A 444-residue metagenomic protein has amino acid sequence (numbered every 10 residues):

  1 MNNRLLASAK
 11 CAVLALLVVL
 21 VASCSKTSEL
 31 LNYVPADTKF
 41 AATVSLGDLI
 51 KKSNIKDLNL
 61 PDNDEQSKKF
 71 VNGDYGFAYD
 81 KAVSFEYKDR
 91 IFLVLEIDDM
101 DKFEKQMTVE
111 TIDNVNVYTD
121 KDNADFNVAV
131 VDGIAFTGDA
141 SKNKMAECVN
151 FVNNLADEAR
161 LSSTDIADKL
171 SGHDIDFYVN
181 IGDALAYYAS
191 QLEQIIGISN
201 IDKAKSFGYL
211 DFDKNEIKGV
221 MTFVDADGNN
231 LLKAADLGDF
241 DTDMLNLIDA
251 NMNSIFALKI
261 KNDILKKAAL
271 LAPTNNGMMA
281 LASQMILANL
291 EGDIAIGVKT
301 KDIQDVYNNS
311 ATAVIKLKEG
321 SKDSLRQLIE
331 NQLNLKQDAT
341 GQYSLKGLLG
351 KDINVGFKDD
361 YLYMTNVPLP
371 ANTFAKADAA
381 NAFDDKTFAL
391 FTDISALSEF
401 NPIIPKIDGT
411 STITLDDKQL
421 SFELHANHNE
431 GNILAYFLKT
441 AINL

Functional and structural regions predicted by a protein language model:
N2-V13: Bacterial N-terminal signal peptides that target proteins for export
V19-S23: C-terminal motif of bacterial Sec signal peptides marking the signal peptidase cleavage site
C24-K39: Bacterial Sec signal peptide processing site at the extreme N-terminus
A42, K69, G73-A167, D293-K386 (+1 more regions): Single conserved position on a long alpha-helix in the C-terminal lobe of the eukaryotic protein kinase
T43-F77: Post-signal-peptide N-terminal segment of Sec-exported extracytoplasmic proteins
L60-G73, Y178-A184, N275-E291, A382-I404: Extended amphipathic, helix-rich lipid-handling scaffolds
L161-K261, F391-L444: Leucine-rich, highly hydrophobic segment in Treponema pallidum outer-membrane-associated proteins
D236, M244-A311, I315-K322: Extended non-catalytic domains of envelope/secretory-pathway proteins
